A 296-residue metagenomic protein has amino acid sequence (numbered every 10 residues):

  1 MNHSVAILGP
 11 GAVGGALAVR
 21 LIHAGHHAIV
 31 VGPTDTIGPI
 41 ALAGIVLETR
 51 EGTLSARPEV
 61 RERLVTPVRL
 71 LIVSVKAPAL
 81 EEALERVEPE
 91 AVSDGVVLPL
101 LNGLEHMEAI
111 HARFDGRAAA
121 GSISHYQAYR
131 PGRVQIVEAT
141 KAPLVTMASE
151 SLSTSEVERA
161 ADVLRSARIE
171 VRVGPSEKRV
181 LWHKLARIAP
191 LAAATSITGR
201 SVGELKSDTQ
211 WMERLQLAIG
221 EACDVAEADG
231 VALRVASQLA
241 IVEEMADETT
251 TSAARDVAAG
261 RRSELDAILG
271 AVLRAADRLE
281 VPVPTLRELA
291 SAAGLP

Functional and structural regions predicted by a protein language model:
M1-T53: NAD(P)+-binding Rossmann beta1-loop-alpha1 motif at the extreme N-terminus of oxidoreductases
V19, H23, E85-P89, A112 (+3 more regions): Short, well-ordered alpha-helices that flank and scaffold nucleotide-derived cofactor binding pockets
G52-Q135: Rossmann-like NAD(P)(H) cofactor-binding subdomain of soluble oxidoreductases
V60, A91, Q135-V145, T198-K206 (+1 more regions): Helix-loop-beta segment of a Rossmann-like dinucleotide-binding subdomain
L101-K184: Rossmann-fold dinucleotide-binding core
K178-K206, Q210-C223: Active-site-proximal catalytic alpha-helix in oxidoreductases
Q216-P296: NAD(P)-dependent Rossmann-like dehydrogenase/reductase catalytic/cofactor-binding core
